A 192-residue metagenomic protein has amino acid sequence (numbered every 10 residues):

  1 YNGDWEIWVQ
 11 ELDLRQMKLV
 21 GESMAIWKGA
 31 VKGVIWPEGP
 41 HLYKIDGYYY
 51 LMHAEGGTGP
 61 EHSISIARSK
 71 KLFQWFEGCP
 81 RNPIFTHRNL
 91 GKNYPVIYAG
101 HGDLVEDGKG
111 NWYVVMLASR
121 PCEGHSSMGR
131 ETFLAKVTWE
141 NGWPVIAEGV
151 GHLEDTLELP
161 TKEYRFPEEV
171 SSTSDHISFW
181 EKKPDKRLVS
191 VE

Functional and structural regions predicted by a protein language model:
Y1-E192: Carbohydrate-active catalytic/glycan-binding domains of CAZyme proteins, especially the secreted or lumenal ectodomains
